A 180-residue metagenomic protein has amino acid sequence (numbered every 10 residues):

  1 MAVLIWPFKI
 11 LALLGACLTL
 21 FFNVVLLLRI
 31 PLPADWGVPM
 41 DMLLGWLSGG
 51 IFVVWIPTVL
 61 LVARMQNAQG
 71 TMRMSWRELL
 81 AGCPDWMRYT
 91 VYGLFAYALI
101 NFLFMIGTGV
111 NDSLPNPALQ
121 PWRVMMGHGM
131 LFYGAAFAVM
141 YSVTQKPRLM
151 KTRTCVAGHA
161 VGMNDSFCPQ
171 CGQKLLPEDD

Functional and structural regions predicted by a protein language model:
M1-T19: Cytosolic juxtamembrane helix and N-cap/initiation of the first transmembrane helix
P7-I10, I30-V59, P121-H128: Transmembrane alpha-helix entry/boundary detector in multi-pass membrane proteins
V62-R77, I106-S113, L131-V156, A160: Cytosolic juxtamembrane helix at the C-terminal end of the final transmembrane segment
Q66-F95: Loop-to-transmembrane helix junctions at the membrane interface
L94-P117, D179-D180: Alpha-helical transmembrane segments and their membrane-interface junctions in multi-pass membrane proteins
T154, S166-F167: The −1 position to Zn-ligating cysteines in a subset of zinc-ribbon hairpins
V161-N164, P177-E178: Short, non-ligating residues that shape and space the ligands of small metal-coordination modules and catalytic
G172-D180: Short Cys/His-rich micro-motifs in 6-15 aa windows
